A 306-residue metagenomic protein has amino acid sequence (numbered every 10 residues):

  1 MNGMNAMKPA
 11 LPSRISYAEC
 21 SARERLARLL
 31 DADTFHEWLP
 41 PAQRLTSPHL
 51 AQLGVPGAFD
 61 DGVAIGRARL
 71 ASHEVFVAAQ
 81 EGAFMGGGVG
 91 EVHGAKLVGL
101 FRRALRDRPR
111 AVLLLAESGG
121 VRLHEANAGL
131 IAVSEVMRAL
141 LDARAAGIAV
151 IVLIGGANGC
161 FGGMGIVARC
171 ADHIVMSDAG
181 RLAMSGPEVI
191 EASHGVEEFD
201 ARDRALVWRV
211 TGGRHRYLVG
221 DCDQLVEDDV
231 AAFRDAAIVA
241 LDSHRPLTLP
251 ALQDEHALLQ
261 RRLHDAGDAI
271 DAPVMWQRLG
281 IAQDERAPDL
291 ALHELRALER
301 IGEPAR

Functional and structural regions predicted by a protein language model:
N2-W38, A192-R306: Amphipathic alpha-helical segments at domain termini/boundaries
K8, P12-F76: Short beta-strand/loop segment at the start of cytosolic alpha/beta domains
L50-G54, F84, R108-P109: Conserved P-loop NTPase/AAA+ ATPase motor core
D61, V89-P109: A short, well-ordered alpha-helical element
L70-G94: STAS-typified acidic loop motif
F76-V77, A111-L115, I151-L153, V175: Structural motif
R108-E125: Short, glycine-/small-residue-enriched flexible loop/hinge segments at domain edges that mediate gating
G120-P250: Conserved catalytic cores of soluble enzyme domains, especially glycine-rich substrate-binding beta-alpha loops
